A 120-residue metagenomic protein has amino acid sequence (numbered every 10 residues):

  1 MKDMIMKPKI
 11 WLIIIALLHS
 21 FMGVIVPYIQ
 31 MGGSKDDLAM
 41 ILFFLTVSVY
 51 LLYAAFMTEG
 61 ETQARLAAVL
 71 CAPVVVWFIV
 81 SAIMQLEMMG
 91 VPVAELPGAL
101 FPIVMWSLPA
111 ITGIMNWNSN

Functional and structural regions predicted by a protein language model:
M1-I14, N116-N120: N-terminal membrane topogenic signal
M6-A16, E61-C71: Membrane-interfacial loop-to-transmembrane alpha-helix junctions, especially the N-terminal start
P8-D36: Membrane-helix boundary elements
L17-M22, K35-F56, A72-V76: Core segments of alpha-helical transmembrane spans in multipass integral membrane proteins
V24-G32, S81-G90: Juxtamembrane "helix-exit" motif on the non-cytosolic side of transmembrane helices
G33-M40, G90-P102: Non-cytosolic membrane-interface motifs at loop->transmembrane helix junctions
F43-Y50, L66-M84, V104-P109: Hydrophobic alpha-helical membrane segments
W106-N120: Membrane-water interface at the C-terminal end of transmembrane alpha helices
